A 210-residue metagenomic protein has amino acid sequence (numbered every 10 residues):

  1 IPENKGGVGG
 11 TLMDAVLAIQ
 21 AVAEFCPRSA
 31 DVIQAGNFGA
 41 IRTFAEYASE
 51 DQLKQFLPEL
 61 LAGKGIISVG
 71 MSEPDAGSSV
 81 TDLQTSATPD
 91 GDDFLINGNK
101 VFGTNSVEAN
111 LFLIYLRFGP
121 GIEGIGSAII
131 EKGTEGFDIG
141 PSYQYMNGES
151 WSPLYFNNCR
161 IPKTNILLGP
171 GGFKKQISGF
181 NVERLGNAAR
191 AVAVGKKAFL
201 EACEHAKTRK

Functional and structural regions predicted by a protein language model:
I1-K64, T104-L111: Internal helix-loop-helix
G9-V22, S79-L83, Y155, R160-I161: Structural signature of FAD isoalloxazine-binding scaffolds in flavoprotein oxidoreductases
G10-T11, S79-T81, N105-A109, E123-G124 (+1 more regions): Short glycine/proline-enriched turns and hinge-like loops at secondary-structure junctions
F56, L83, N99-V101, I139-Y143: Short beta-alpha junctions and helix-cap segments that line functional grooves
G63-M71: A short, Trp-centered hydrophobic/proline-enriched beta-strand micro-motif
T85-T88: A structural signal for short hydrophobic beta-strand segments in well-ordered beta-sheet cores
N97-D138: A short core secondary-structure module
F137-K210: Glycine-rich beta->alpha junctions and the first turn(s) of the following alpha-helix
